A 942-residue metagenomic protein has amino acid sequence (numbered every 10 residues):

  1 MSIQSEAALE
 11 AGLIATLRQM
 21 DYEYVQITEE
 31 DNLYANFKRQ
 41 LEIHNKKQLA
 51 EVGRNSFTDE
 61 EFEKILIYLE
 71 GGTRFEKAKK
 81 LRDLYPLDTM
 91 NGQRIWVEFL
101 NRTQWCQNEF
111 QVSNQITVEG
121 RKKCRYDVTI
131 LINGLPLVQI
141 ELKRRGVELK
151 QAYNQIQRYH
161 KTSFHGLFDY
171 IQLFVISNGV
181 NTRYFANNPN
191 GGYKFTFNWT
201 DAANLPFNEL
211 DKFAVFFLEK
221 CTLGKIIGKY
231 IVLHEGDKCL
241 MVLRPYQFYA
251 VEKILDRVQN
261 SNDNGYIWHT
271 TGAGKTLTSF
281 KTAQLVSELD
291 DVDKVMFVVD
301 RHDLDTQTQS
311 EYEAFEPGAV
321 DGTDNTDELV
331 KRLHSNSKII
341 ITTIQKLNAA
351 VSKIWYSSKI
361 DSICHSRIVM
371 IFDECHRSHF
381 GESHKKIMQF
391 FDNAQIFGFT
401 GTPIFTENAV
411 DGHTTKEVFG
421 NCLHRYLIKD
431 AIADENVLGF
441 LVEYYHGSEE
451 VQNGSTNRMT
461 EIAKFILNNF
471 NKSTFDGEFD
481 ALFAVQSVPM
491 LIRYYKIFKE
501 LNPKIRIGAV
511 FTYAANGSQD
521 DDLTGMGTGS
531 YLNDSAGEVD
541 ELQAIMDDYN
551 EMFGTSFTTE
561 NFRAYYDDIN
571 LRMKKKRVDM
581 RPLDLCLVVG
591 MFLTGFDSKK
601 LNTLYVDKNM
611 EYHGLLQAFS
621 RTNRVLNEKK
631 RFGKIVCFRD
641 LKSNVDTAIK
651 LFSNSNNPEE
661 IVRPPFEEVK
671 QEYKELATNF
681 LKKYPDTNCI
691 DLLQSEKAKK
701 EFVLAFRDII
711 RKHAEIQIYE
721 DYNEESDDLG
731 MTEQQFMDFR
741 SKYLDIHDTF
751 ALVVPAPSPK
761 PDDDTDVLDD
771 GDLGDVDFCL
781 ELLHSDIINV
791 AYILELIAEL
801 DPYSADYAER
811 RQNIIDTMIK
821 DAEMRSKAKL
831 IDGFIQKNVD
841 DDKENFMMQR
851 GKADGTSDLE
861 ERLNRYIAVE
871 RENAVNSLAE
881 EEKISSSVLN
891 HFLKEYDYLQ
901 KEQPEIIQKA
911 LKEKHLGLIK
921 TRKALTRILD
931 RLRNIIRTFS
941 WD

Functional and structural regions predicted by a protein language model:
S2-K294, D303-A319, S335-I339, Q345 (+2 more regions): ATP-dependent helicase/translocase motor core
A15, A50, F57-T58, D263 (+7 more regions): Catalytic cores and motor modules of nucleic-acid processing enzymes
V25-I27, Y266, K294-M296, Q309 (+2 more regions): Conserved RecA-like helicase motor-core motifs
I132, Q259-D263, L333-S337, S352-I368 (+3 more regions): Short basic/glycine-enriched coil/helix segment immediately N-terminal to the Walker B
L149, N187, T196, Q345-V451 (+3 more regions): Signature of the SF2 helicase/ATPase Hel1-core->accessory helical subdomain module
W268-T270, D293-R301, F479-S487: Conserved RecA-like ASCE P-loop NTPase motor core of nucleic-acid helicases/translocases
N336-A350, D579-T594: Conserved two-lobed SF2 helicase motor
K338, N453-V588: Conserved C-terminal RecA-like helicase domain
